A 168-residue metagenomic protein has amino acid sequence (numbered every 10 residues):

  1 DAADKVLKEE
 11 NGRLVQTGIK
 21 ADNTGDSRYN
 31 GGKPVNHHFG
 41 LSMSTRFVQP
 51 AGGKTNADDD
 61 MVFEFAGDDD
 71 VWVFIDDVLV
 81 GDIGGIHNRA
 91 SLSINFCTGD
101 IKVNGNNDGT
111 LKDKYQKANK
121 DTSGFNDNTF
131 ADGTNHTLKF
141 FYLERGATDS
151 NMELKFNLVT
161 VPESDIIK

Functional and structural regions predicted by a protein language model:
D1-K168: Acidic/polar, compositionally biased interaction segments
